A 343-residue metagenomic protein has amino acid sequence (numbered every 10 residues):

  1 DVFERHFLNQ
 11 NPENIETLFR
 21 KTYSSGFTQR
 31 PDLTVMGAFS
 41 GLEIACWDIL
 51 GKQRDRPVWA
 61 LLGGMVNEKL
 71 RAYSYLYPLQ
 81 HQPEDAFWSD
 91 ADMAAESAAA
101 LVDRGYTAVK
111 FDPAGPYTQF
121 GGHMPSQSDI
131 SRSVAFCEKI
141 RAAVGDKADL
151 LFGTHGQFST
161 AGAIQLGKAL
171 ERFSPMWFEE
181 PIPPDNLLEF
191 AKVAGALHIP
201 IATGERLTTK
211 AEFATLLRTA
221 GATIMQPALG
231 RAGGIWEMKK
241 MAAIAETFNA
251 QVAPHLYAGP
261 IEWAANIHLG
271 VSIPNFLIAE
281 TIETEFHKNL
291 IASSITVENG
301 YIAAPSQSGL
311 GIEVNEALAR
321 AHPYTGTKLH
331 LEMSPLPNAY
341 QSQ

Functional and structural regions predicted by a protein language model:
D1-Q53: Metal- or metallocofactor-binding catalytic centers and their adjacent structured scaffolds across diverse enzyme
F3, L42, D55, V109 (+6 more regions): Conserved, mostly hydrophobic/aromatic
T17, K168, S174, P183-Y301 (+2 more regions): Shared catalytic-loop signature of beta/alpha-barrel
T22, K52, R56-L70, I302: N-terminal amphipathic alpha-helix/helix-capping segment at the start of soluble metabolic enzymes
Q53, A86, Q251-V252: Ligand-binding pocket scaffold of soluble enzyme catalytic domains
K69, Y73-A191, A196: Metal-dependent enolase-superfamily TIM-barrel catalytic cores that perform enediolate-based chemistry
I291-Q343: C-terminal extensions of enzymes
